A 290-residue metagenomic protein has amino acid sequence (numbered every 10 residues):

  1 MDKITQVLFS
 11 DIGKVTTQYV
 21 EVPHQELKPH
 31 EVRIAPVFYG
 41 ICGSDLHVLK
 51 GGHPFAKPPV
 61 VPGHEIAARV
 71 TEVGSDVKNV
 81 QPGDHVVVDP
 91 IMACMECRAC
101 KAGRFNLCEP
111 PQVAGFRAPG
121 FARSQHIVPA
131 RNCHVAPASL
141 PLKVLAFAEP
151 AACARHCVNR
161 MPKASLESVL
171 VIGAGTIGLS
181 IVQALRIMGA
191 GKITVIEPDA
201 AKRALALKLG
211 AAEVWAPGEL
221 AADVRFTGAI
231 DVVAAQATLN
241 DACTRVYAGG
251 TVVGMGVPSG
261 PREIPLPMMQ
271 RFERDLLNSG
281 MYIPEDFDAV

Functional and structural regions predicted by a protein language model:
Q25-Y39, G52-R98, P137-L140: Glycine-rich beta-strand-centered segment in the early N-terminal region that forms part of a ligand/cofactor-binding
C94-I172: NAD(P)H dinucleotide-binding glycine-rich loop of Rossmann-like/cofactor-binding domains, especially the beta1-alpha1
L140-E219: Mid-domain Rossmann-like dinucleotide-binding core that forms the NAD(H)/NADP(H) cofactor-binding site
D199-A201, Q236, S259: Helix N-cap at the beta1-alpha1 junction of Rossmann-like dinucleotide-binding domains, i.e., the first residues
A221-A229: A short acidic, Gly/Pro-enriched loop at the edge of an enzyme's catalytic core that lines a small-molecule cofactor
V246-Y247: Helix-to-beta-strand junctions that scaffold the AdoMet/dcAdoMet cofactor pocket in Class I SAM-dependent enzymes
G250-T251: Glycine-centered, small-residue-biased loops immediately flanking beta-strands in adenine/cofactor-binding cores
S259-V290: C-terminal substrate-binding/catalytic core of Rossmann-like NAD(P)-dependent dehydrogenases/reductases
